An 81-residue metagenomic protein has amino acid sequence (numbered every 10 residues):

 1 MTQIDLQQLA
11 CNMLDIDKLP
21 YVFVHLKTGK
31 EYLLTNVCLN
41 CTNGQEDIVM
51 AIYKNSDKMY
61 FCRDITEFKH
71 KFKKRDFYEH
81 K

Functional and structural regions predicted by a protein language model:
M1-L19: Mixed-charge, Lys/Arg-rich low-complexity intrinsically disordered regions
Q3-Q8, I48, K74, E79-K81: Basic, alpha-helical terminal appendages of large translation-related enzymes
F23-V24: Tryptophan-anchored aromatic micro-motifs
K30-L39: Short beta-strand-centered aromatic/proline hotspots
C41-G44, K69-K71: A short local loop/turn or secondary-structure capping micro-motif enriched for an aromatic residue
T42-C62: Short solvent-exposed strand/turn elements
M59-K81: Intrinsically disordered, low-complexity, charged/polar segments
